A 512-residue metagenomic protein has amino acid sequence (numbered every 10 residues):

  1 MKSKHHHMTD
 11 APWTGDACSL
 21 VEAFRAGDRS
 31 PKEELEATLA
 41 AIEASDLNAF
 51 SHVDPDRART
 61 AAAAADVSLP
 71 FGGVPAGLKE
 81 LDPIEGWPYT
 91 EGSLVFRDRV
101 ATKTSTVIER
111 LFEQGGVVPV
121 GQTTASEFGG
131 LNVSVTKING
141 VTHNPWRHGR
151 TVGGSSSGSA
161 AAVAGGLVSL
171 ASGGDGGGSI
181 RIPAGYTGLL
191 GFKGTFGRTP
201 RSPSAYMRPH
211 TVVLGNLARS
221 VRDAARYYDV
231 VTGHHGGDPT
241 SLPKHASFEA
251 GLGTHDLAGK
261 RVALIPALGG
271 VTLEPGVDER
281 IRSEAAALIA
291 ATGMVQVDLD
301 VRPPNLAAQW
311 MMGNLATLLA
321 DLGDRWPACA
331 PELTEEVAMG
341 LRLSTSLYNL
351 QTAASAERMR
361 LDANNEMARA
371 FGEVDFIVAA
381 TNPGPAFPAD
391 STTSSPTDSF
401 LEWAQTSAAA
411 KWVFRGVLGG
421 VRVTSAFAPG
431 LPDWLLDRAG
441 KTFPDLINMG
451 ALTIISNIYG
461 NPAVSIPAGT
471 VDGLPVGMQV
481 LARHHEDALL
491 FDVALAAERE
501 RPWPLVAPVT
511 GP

Functional and structural regions predicted by a protein language model:
K2-G177, A286, T292, R369 (+2 more regions): Gly/Ser-rich catalytic/binding loops embedded in alpha/beta enzyme cores
K4, A164-V271, R282-A290, A354 (+2 more regions): Structural helix-boundary/capping segments
P12-W13, D82-P88, V213, H235-M312 (+5 more regions): Gly/Ser-rich, acidic/histidine-flanked active-site/gating loops
L20-A26, V95-V100, V212-R219, L341-Y348 (+1 more regions): Short, well-ordered beta-strand elements within core beta-sheets of diverse protein domains
F71-E91, D256-I265, L315-A368, T381-L436 (+2 more regions): Short helix-loop capping/hinge segments that flank enzyme active sites or metal/cofactor-binding pockets
T136, G140, A308-R325: Charged, often glycine-rich, active-site loop that binds/positions anionic groups
V374: An anion/phosphate-binding loop that grips the pyrophosphate of nucleotide cofactors and donors
